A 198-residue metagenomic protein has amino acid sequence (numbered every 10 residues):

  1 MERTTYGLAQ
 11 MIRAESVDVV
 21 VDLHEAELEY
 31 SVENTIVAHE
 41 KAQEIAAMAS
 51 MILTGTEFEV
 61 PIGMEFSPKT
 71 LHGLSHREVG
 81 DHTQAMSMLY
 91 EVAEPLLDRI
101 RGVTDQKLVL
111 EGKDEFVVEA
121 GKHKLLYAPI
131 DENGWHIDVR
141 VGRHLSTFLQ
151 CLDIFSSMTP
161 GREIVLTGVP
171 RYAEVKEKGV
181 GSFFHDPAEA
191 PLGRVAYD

Functional and structural regions predicted by a protein language model:
M1: The substrate-binding groove and active-site-proximal loops of carbohydrate-active enzymes, especially glycoside
T4: A contiguous catalytic/ligand-binding core that recognizes phosphate-bearing ligands
G7, R13-V19, N34-D198: C-terminal accessory segments enriched in acidic
V17-L28: Histidine-centered catalytic micro-motifs
